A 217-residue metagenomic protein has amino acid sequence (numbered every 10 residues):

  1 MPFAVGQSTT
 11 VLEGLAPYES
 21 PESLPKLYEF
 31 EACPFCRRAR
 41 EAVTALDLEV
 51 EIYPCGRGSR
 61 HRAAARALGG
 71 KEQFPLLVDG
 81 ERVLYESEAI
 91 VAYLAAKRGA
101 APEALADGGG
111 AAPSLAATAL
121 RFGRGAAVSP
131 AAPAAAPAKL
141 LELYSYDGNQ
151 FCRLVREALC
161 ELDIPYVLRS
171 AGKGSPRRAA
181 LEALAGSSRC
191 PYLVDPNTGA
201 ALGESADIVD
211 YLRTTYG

Functional and structural regions predicted by a protein language model:
M1-G217: GST-like domain detector, emphasizing the conserved glutathione-binding G-site in the N-terminal thioredoxin-like
